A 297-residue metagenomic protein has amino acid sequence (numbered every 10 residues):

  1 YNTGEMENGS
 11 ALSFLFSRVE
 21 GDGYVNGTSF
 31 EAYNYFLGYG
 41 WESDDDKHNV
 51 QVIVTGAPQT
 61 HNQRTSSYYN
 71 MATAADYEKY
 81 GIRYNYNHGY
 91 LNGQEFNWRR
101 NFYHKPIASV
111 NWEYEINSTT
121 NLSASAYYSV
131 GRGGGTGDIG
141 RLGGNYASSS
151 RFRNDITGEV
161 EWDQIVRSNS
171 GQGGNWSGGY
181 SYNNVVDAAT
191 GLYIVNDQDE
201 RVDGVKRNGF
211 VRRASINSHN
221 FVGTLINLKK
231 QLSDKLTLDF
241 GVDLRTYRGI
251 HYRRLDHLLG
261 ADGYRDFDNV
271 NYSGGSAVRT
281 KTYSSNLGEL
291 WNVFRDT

Functional and structural regions predicted by a protein language model:
Y1-E20, V25-R64, I107-I116: Transmembrane beta-barrel wall of Gram-negative outer-membrane proteins
G9-L12, F16, G40-D44, E78-R83 (+4 more regions): Short, surface-exposed, polar/charged, turn-prone segments marking secondary-structure boundaries
L15-Y35, H104-P106, F210-N227, S276-N286: Short N-terminal secondary-structure initiator segments
G21-G27, Q59-T65, A75-D76, R132-G137 (+3 more regions): Outer-membrane beta-barrel proteins
T28-F30, S67, N121, I139 (+1 more regions): Short, glycine/charged-enriched secondary-structure capping and boundary segments
G40, N49-N111, G135-A214, S276-V293: Acidic/polar loop-and-plug regions of large Gram-negative outer-membrane beta-barrel proteins
N92-G137, G204, N208-D243, I250-H251 (+1 more regions): Outer-membrane beta-barrel transmembrane strands
V211, T237-T297: Signature of Gram-negative outer-membrane beta-barrel scaffolds
